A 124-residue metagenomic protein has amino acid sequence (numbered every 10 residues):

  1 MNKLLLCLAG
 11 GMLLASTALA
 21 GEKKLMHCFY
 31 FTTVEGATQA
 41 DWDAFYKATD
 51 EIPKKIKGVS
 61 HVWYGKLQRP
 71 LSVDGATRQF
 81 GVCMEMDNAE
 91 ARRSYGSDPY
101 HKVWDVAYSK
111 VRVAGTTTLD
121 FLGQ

Functional and structural regions predicted by a protein language model:
M1-C7: Bacterial N-terminal signal peptides that target proteins for export
C7-A15: Bacterial N-terminal signal peptides
L14-C83, D87-S94, D120-Q124: Short S/T/G/P-rich N-terminal loop/turn motif that feeds into the first structured element of a domain
D50-P53, Y100-D105: A common structural junction motif
R93-G96, V106-V113: Short, exposed beta-strand-loop hairpins at the edges of beta-sheets in extracellular/periplasmic proteins
K110-T118, Q124: C-terminal partner/receptor-binding element of secreted or periplasmic proteins
